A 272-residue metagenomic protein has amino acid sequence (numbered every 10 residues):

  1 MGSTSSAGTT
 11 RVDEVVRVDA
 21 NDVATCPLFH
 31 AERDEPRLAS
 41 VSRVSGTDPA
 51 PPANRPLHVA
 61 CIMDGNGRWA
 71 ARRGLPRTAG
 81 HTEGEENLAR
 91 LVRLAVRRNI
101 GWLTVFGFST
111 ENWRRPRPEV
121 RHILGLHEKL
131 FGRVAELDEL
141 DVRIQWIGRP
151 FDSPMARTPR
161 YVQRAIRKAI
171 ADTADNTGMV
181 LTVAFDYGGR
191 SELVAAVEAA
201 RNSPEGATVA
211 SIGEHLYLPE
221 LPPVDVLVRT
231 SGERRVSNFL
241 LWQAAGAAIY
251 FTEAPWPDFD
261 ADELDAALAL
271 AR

Functional and structural regions predicted by a protein language model:
M1-G2, V15, P27-F29: N-terminal targeting leader peptides, primarily classical Sec-type signal peptides for secretion
S6, V16-N21, A31: N-terminal amphipathic/hydrophobic targeting modules at extreme N-termini, encompassing cleavable Sec/SRP-type signal
C26-F29, D34-R272: Flexible, compositionally biased loop and terminal segments
